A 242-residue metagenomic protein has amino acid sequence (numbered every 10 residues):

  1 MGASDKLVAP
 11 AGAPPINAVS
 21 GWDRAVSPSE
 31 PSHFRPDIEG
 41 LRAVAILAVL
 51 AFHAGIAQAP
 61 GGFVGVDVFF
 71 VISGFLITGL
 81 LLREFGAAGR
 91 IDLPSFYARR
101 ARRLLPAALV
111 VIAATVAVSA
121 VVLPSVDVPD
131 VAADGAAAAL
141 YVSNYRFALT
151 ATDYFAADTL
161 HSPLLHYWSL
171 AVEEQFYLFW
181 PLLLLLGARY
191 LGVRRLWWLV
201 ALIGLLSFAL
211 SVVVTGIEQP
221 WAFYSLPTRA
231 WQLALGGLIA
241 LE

Functional and structural regions predicted by a protein language model:
G2, L7-V8, I16-E242: Membrane-interface helix/loop caps of multi-pass membrane proteins
